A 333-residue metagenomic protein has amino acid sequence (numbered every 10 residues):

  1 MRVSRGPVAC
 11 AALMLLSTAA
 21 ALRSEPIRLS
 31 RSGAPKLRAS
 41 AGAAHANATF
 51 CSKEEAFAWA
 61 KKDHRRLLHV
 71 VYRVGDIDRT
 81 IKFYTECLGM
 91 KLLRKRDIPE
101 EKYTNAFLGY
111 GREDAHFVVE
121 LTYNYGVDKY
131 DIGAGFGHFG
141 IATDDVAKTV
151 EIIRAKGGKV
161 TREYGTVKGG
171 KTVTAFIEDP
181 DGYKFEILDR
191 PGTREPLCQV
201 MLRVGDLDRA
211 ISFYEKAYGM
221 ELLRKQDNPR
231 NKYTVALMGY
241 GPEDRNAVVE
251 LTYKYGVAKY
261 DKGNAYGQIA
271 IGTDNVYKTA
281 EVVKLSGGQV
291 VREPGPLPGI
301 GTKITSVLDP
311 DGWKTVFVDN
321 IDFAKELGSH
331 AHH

Functional and structural regions predicted by a protein language model:
M1-L29: N-terminal chloroplast transit peptides
A9-C10, A56, V70-R73, E86-V167 (+1 more regions): Ordered, small/hydrophobic-rich secondary-structure cores
G33-D63, R96, G140-L202, L223-G239 (+2 more regions): Vicinal oxygen chelate
K62, V71-H116, A155, K168 (+1 more regions): Core segments of cupin and vicinal oxygen chelate
L67-H69, A134-F139, L197-Q199, N264-I269: Eukaryotic phosphotyrosine signaling hubs
V119-T122, E186, V249-T252, V316: Conserved beta-strand in the GNAT
Y123-Y125, D189-R190, Y253-Y255, N320: Acetyl-CoA-dependent GNAT
